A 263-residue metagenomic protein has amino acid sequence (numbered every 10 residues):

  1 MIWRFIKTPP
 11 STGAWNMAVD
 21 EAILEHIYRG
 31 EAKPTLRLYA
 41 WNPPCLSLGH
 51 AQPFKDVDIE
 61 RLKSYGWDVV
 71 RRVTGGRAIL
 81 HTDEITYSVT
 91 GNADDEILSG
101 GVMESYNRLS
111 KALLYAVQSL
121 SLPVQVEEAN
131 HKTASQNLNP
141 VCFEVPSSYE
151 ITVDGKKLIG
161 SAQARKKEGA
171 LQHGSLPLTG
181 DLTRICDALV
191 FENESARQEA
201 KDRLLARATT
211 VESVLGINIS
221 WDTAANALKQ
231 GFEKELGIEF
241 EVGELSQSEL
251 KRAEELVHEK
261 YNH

Functional and structural regions predicted by a protein language model:
M1-E60, S64, R71-R72, C142 (+1 more regions): Active-site loop/lid in soluble adenylation, ligation, and acyl-transfer enzymes
Y39-A40, I79-L80, T152, P177: Well-ordered beta-strand positions
W41-P43, S64, L80-E84, P146 (+1 more regions): Short connector loops at helix/strand junctions that flank enzyme active sites, especially segments positioning acidic
W41-P53, I85-A93, R108-Y115: Extended cationic-aromatic binding surfaces that line active-site or macromolecule-binding grooves and engage
L48, Y65, T74-G75, D154 (+2 more regions): Short glycine-rich loop/turn motifs that provide flexible caps or phosphate-binding loops at active sites
A51, R77-A78, A162: Gly/Ser/Thr-rich beta-alpha loop segments that engage phosphate groups in nucleotides
V57-L98, S220: A glycine-rich, hydrophobic loop/mini-helix early in the fold
A93, I97-A224, Q230-G231: Catalytic beta-strand/loop module used to bind and position nucleotide/cofactor moieties in cofactor-attachment
